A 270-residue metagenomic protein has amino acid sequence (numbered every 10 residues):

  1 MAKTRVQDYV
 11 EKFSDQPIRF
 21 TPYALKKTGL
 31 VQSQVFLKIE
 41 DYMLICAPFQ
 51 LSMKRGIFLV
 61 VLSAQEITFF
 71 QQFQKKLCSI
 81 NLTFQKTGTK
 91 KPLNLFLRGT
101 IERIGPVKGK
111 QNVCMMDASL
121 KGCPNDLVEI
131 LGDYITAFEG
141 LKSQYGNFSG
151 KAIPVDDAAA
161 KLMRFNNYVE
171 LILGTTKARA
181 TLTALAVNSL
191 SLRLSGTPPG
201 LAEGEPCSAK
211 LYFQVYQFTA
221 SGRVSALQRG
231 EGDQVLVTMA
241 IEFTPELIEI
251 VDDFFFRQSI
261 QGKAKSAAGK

Functional and structural regions predicted by a protein language model:
M1-K270: Structured alpha-helical
